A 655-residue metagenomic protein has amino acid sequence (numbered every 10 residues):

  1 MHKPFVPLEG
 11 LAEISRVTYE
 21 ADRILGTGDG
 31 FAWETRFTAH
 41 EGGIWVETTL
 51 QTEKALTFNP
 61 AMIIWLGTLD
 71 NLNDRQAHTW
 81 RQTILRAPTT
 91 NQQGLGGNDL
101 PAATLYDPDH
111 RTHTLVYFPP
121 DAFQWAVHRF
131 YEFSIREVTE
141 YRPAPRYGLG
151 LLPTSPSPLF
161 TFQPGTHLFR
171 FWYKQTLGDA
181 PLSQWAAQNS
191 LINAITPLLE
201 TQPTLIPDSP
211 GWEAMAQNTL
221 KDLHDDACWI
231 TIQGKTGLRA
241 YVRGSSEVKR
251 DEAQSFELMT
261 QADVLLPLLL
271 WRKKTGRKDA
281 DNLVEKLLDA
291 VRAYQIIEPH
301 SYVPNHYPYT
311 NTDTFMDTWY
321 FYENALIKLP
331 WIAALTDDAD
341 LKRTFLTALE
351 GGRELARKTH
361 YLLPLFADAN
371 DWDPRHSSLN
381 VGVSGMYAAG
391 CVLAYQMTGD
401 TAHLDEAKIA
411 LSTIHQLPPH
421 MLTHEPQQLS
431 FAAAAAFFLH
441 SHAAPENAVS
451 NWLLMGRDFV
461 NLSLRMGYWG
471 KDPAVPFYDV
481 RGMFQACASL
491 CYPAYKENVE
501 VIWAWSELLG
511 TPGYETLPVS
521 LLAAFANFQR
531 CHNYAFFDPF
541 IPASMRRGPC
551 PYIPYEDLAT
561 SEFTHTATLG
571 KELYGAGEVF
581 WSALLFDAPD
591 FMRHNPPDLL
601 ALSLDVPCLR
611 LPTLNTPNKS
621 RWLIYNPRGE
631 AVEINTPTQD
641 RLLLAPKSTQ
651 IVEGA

Functional and structural regions predicted by a protein language model:
M1-R343, T347-A348: Carbohydrate-recognition beta-sandwich/jelly-roll modules in extracellular/periplasmic carbohydrate-active proteins
H2-K3, V652-A655: Low-complexity, Pro/Thr/Ser/Gly/Ala-rich linker/spacer regions in secreted, extracellular modular proteins
G43-E47, E633, I651-E653: A general secondary-structure boundary signal
Q76-A77, Q650-V652: Short, surface-exposed, polar/charged, turn-prone segments marking secondary-structure boundaries
T204-Q639, L644-T649: Catalytic domains of carbohydrate-active enzymes that cleave complex glycans
